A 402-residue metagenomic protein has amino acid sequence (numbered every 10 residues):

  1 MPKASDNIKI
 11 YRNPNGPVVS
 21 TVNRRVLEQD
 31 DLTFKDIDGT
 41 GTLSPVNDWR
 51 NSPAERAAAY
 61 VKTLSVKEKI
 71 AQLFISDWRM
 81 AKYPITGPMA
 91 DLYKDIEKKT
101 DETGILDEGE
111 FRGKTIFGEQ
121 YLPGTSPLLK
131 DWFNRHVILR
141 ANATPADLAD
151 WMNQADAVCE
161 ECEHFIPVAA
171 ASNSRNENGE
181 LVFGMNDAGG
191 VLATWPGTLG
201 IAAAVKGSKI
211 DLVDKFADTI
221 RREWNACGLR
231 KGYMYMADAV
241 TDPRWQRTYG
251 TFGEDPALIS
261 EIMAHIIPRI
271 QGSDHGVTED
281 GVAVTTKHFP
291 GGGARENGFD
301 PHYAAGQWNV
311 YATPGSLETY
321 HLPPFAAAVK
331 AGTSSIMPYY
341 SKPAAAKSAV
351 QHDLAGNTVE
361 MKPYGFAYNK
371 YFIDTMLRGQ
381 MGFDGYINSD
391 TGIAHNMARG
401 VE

Functional and structural regions predicted by a protein language model:
M1-E402: Glycoside hydrolase catalytic-domain context in secreted enzymes
